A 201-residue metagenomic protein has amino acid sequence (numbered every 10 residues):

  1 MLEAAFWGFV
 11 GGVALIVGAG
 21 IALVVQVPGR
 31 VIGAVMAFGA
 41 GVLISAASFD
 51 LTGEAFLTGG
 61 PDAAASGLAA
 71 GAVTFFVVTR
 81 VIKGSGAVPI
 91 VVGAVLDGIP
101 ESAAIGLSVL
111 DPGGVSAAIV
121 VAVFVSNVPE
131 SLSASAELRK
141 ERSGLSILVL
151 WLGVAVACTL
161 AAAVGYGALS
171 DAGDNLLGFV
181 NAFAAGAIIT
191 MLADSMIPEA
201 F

Functional and structural regions predicted by a protein language model:
M1-F201: Intrinsically disordered, metal-sensing/regulatory segments
